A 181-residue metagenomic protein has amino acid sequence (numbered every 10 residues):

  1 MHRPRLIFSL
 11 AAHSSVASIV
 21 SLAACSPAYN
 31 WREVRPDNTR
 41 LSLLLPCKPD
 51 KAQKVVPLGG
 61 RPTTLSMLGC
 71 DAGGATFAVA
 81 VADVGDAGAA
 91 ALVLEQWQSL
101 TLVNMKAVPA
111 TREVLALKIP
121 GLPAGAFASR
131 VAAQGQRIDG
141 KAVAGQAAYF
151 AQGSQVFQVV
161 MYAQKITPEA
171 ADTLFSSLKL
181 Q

Functional and structural regions predicted by a protein language model:
H2, P49-K51, V93-P109, G153-Q181: Surface-exposed amphipathic alpha-helical segments
H2-A17: Bacterial N-terminal signal peptides that target proteins for export
S21-A24: C-terminal motif of bacterial Sec signal peptides marking the signal peptidase cleavage site
S26-A28: Bacterial signal peptide processing site
P36-L45: Predominantly extracellular/luminal regions of secreted and cell-surface proteins, especially disulfide-bonded
L44, D50-A91: Secretory pathway targeting signatures of secreted, lumenal, and periplasmic proteins
K48-M67, T101-A151: Signature of long, low-cysteine stretches enriched in small and polar/charged residues
F77-L115: Mid-chain, structured segments of secreted extracytoplasmic proteins
